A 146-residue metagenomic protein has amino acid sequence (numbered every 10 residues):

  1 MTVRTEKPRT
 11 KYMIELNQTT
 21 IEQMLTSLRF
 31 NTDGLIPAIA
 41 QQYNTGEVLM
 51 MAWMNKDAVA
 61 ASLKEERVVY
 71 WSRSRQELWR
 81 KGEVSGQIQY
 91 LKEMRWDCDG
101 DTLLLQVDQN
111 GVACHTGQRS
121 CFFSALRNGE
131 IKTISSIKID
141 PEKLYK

Functional and structural regions predicted by a protein language model:
V3-L35, Q42-N44, V48-L49, M54-K146: C-terminal binding/interaction regions
